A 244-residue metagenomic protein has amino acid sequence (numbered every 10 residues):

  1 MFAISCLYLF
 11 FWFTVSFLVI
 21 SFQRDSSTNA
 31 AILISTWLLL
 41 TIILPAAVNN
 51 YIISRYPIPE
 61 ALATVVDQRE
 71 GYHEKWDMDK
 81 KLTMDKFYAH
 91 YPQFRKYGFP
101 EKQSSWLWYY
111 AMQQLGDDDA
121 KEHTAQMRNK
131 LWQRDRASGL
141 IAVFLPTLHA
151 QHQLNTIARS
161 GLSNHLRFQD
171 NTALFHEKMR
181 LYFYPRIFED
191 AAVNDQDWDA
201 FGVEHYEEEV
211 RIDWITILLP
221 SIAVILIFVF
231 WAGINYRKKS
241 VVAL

Functional and structural regions predicted by a protein language model:
M1-F2, I222: Selective transmembrane-helix segments that form parts of the transport pathway or gating/packing helices in multipass
F2-Q23: Hydrophobic alpha-helical transmembrane segments of polytopic membrane proteins
S27-L244: Transmembrane alpha-helical segments and their membrane-interface loop/helix boundaries that make up the transmembrane
